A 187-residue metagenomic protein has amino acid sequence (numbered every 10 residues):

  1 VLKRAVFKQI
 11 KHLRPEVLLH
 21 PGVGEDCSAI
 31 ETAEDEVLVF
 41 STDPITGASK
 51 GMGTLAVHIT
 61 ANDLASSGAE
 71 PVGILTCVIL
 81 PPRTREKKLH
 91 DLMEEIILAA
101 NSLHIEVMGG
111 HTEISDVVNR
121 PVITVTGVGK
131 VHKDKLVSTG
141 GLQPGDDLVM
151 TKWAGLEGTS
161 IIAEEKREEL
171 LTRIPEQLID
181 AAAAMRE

Functional and structural regions predicted by a protein language model:
V1-E187: Helix-biased detector of long, well-ordered alpha-helical tracts
